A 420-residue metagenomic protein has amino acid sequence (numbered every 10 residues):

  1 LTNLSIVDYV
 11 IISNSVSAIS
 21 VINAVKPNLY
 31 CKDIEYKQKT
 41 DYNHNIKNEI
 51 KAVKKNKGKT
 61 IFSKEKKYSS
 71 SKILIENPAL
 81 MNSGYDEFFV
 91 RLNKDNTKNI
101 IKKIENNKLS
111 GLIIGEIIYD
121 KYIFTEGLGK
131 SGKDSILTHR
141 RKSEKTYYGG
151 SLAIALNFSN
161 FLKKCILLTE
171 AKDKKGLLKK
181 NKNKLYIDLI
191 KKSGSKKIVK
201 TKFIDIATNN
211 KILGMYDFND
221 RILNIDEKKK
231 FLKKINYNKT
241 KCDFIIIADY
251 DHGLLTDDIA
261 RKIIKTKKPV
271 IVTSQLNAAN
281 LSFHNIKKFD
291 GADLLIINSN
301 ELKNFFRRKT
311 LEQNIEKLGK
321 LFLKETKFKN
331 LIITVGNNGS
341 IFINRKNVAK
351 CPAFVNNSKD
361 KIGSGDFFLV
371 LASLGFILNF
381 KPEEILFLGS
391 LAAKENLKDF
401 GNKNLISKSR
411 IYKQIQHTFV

Functional and structural regions predicted by a protein language model:
L1-R91, E383, I415-V420: Nucleotidyltransferase catalytic core that binds NTPs
I11, C31, L112-I114, G214-Y216 (+4 more regions): Structural motif
N14, D33-E35, K64-E65, T169 (+4 more regions): Short secondary-structure boundary segments
F89-L128: Positively charged, low-complexity intrinsically disordered leader regions
K103, L109-G111, G132, I136-I198 (+1 more regions): Substrate-binding N-lobe of the ribokinase-like
L189-S195, K200-K241: Conserved phosphate-binding/catalytic loop of the ribokinase/pfkB sugar-kinase fold
I204, G291-N300: Non-cysteine beta-strand/loop elements that form the S-adenosyl-L-methionine
I222, K241, A248, L255-G291 (+1 more regions): Conserved phosphate-binding/catalytic region of the ribokinase-like
